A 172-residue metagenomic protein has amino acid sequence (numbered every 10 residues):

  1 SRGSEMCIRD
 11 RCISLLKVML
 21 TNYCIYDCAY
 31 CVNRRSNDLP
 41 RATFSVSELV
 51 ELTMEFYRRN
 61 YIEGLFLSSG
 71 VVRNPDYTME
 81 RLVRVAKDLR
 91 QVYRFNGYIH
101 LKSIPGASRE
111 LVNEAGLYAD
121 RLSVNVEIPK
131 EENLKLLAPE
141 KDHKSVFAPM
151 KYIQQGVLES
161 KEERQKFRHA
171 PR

Functional and structural regions predicted by a protein language model:
S1-R2, I13: Ferredoxin-type iron-sulfur electron-transfer modules and their immediate structural context
G3-I8: Short, small-residue-biased leader/transition segments that mark boundaries at the very start of proteins
L15, C28, L67, V124: Conserved, mostly hydrophobic/aromatic
V18-S47: Canonical Radical SAM [4Fe-4S] cluster-binding loop centered on the CxxxCxxC motif and its immediate flanking residues
N33-L39, L65-P75, I99: Short acidic, glycine/Ser/Thr-rich loop/turn "cap" segments at secondary-structure junctions
V50, R73-R172: Conserved AdoMet/S-adenosylmethionine-binding subsite of the radical SAM
L52-S68: Short Fe-S-cluster ligation motifs
